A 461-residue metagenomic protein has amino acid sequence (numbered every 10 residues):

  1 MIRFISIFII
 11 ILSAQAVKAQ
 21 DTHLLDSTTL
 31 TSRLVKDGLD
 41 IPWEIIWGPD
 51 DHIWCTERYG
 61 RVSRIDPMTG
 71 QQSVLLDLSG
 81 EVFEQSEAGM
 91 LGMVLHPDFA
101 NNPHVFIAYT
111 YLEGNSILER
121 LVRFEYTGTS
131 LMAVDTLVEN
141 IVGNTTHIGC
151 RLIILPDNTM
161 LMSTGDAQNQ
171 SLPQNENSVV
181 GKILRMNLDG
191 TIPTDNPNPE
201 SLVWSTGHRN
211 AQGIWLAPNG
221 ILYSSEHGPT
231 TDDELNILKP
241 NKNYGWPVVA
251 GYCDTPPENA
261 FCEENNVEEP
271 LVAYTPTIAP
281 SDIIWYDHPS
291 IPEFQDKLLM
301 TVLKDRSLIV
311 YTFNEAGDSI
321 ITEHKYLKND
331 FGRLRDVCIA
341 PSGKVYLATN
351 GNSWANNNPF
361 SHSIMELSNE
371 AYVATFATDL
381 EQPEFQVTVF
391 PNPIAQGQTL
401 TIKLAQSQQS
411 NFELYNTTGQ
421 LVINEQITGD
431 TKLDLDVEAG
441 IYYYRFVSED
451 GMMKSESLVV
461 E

Functional and structural regions predicted by a protein language model:
M1-D21, A377: Bacterial Sec-dependent N-terminal signal peptides
Q20-L30, S130, T191-P197, G251-N265: Blade/loop signatures of beta-propeller domains
Q20-Q170, L216, I221-S224, G228 (+3 more regions): Acidic, Gly/Ser/Thr-rich repeat motifs that build Ca2+-stabilized beta-propeller blades
R33-K36, Q72-S79, M132-E139, T194-L202 (+2 more regions): Beta-propeller fold detector
E119-G128, E176-L188, L238-K239, H362-S368: Beta-propeller blade signature
I320-P341: Conserved blade-ending motifs and adjacent loop-strand segments that build the rim/top face of beta-propeller domains
S368-F376: Short, compositionally biased serine/threonine- and acidic-rich segments at solvent-exposed termini, linkers, or domain
E381-F390, I394-E461: C-terminal outer-membrane/trafficking sorting elements
